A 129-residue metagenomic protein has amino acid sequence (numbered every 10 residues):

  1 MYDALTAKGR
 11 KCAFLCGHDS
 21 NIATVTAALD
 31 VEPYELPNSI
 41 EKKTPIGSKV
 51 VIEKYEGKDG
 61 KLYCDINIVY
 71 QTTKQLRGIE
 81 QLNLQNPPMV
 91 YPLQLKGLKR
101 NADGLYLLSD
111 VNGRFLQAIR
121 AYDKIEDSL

Functional and structural regions predicted by a protein language model:
M1-L129: Non-catalytic terminal regions with compositionally biased, polar/charged low complexity
